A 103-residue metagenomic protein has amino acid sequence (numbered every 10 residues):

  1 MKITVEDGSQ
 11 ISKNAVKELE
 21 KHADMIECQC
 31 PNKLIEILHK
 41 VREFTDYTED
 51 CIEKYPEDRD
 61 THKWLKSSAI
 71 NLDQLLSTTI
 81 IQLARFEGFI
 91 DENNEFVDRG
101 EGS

Functional and structural regions predicted by a protein language model:
M1-H22, G88-S103: Terminal, compositionally biased segments
E6, D24-I35, R59-K63, S67: Short, solvent-exposed segments of well-ordered alpha helices
Q10-I26, D50-D60: Short, charged/polar, low-complexity loop and linker segments that flank or interrupt alpha-helical bundles
Q29-D50: Amphipathic, heptad-repeat alpha-helices with coiled-coil/zipper character that mediate oligomerization and scaffolding
L38, D50, D60, S77 (+1 more regions): Generic alpha-helix signal with a bias toward terminal, lower-confidence helices and secondary-structure junctions
T48-C51, Y55-D58, H62-A69, I90: Amphipathic alpha-helical coiled-coil oligomerization segments
K66-S103: Amphipathic alpha-helical binding modules
